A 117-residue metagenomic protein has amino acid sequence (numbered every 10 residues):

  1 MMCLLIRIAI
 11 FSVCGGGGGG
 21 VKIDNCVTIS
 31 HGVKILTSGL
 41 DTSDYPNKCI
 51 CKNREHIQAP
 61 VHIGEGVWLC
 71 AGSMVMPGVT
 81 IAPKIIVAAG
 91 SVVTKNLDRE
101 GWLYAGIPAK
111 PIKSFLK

Functional and structural regions predicted by a protein language model:
M1-V79, I107-P108, S114-L116: Flexible, glycine/small-residue-enriched loop-and-beta-strand segment within the central core of proteins
V79-A105: C-terminal/domain-terminus segments
